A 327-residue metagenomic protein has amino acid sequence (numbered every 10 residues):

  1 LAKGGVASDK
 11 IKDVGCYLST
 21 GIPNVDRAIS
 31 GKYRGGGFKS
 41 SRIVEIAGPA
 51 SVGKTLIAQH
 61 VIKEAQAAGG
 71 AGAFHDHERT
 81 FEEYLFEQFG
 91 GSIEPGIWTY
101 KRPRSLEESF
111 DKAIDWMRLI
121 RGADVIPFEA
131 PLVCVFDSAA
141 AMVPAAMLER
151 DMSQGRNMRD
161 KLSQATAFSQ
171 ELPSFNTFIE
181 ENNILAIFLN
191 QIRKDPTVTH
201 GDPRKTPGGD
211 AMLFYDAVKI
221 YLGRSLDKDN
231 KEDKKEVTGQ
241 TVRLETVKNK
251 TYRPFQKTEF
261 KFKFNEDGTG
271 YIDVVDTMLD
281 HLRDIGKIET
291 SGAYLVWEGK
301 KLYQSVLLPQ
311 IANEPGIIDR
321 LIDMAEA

Functional and structural regions predicted by a protein language model:
L1-P95, S109-R118: The Walker A/P-loop phosphate-binding site
G35-K39, E64-A68, F89-E94, R118-E129 (+3 more regions): Conserved catalytic network of the ASCE P-loop NTPase/AAA+ motor domain
I43-E45, A71, P131-V135, L185: Residue-level preference for the first positions of well-ordered beta-strands
F81, M142-V143, D195-P196: Catalytic P-loop NTPase motifs of RecA-like helicase/translocase cores
R104-N183: Phosphate-binding/switch loop-helix module in NTP-utilizing enzymes
I126-E129, N183, Y271, G286-L307: Conserved AAA+ ATPase small/helical "lid" subdomain
D160-I285: Phosphate-binding/switch region of NTP-binding enzymes
A293-A327: Terminal-proximal interaction/regulatory segments of ATP-powered molecular machines
